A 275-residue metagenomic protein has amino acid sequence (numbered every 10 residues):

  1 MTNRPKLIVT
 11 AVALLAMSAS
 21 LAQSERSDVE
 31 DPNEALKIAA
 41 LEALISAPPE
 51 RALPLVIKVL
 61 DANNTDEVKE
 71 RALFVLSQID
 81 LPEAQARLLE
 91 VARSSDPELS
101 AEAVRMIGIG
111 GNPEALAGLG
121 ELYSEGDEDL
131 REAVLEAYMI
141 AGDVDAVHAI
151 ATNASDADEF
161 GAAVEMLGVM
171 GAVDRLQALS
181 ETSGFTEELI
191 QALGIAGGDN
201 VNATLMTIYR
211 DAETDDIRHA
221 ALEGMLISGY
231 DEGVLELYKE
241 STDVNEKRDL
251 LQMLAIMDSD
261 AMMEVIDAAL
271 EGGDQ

Functional and structural regions predicted by a protein language model:
T2-V9: Bacterial N-terminal signal peptides that target proteins for export
T10-S18: Bacterial N-terminal signal peptides
Q23-D28, P49-D61, E70, L81-R93 (+10 more regions): Amphipathic alpha-helical scaffolding segments comprising HEAT/armadillo-like alpha-solenoid repeats
A35-K37, E67-K69, E98-S100, D129-R131 (+6 more regions): Positions within the helices of HEAT/ARM-like alpha-solenoid repeats
L36-P49: Alpha-helical segment of the N-proximal tetratricopeptide repeat
A43-S46, V75, M106, A137 (+7 more regions): Core register positions within helices of long alpha-helical scaffolds
